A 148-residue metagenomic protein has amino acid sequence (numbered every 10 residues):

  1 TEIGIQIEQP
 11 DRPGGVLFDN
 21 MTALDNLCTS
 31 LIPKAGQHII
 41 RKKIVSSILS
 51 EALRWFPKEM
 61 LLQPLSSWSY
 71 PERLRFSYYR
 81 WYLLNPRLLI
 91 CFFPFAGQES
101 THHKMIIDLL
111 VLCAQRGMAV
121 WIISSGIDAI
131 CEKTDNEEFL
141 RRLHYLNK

Functional and structural regions predicted by a protein language model:
T1-A35: ABC ATPase nucleotide-binding domain signature region
P33-E51: Short coil-to-helix "N-cap" segments within the ABC nucleotide-binding domain's helical subdomain
E51-Y70, N85: Conserved ABC nucleotide-binding domain
P71-C91: GG-anchored amphipathic helix commonly corresponding to the ABC/SMC/Rad50 NBD signature/C-loop
C91-A96, T101: Walker B catalytic motif
H103-R116: Helical segment within the ABC ATPase nucleotide-binding domain
I123-S125: H-loop/switch region of ABC-family ATPase nucleotide-binding domains
I130-E132: A short, surface-exposed alpha-helical micro-motif characterized by mixed small hydrophobic and charged/polar residues
